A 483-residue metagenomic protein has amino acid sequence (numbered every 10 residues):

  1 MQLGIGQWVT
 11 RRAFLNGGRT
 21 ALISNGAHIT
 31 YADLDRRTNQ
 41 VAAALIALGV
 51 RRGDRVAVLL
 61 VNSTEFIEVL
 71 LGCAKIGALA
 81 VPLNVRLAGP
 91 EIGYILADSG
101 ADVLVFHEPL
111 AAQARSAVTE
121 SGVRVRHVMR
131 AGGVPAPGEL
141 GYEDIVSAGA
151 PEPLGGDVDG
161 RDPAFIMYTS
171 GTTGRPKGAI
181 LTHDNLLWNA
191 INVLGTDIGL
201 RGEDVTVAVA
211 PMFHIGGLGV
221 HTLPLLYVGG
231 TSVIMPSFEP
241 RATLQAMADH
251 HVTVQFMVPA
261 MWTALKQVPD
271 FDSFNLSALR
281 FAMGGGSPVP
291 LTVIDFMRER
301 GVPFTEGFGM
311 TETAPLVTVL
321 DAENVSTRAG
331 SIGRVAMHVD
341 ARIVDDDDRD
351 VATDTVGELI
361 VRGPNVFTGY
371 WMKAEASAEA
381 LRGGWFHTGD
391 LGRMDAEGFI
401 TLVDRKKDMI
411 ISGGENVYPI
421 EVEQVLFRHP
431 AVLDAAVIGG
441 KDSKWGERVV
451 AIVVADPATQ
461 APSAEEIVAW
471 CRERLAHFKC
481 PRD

Functional and structural regions predicted by a protein language model:
M1-Q2, G18-S63, I67-L71, A88-G93 (+1 more regions): Conserved AMP-binding/adenylate-forming core of the ANL superfamily
T10, A43, A47-L48, L71 (+2 more regions): Structural core segment of the AMP-binding/adenylate-forming
G17-G18, R130-P135, G149-Y168, R175 (+1 more regions): Conserved pre-ATP/AMP-binding loop-to-beta segment of ANL
T30-D33, A164-W188: Conserved AMP-binding A3 loop
L87, G93, L104-F106, G363 (+3 more regions): AMP-binding/adenylate-forming catalytic core of the ANL superfamily
L187-V205, F213-V254, V268: Conserved AMP-binding/adenylation subdomain of ANL enzymes
Y227, V252-M257, K266-T327, D340: Gly/Ser/Thr-rich phosphate-binding loop
F308, R328, D340-I360, M394-E397 (+1 more regions): Conserved beta-loop-beta connector loops within the AMP-binding
